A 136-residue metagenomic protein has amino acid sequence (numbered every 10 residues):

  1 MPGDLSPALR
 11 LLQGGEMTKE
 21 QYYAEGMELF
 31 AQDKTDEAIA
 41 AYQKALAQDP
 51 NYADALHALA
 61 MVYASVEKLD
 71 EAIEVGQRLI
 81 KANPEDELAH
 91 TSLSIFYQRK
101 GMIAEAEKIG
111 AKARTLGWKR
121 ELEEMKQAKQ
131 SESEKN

Functional and structural regions predicted by a protein language model:
P2, L9-K19, I95-N136: Terminal, low-structured helical/coil segments at or just beyond the last alpha-helical repeat
T18-Q48: Alpha-helical segment of the N-proximal tetratricopeptide repeat
A31-Q43, V66-R78, K100-K112, G117: Structural signature of tandem alpha-helical TPR/SEL1-like repeats, specifically the intra-repeat loop/turn
